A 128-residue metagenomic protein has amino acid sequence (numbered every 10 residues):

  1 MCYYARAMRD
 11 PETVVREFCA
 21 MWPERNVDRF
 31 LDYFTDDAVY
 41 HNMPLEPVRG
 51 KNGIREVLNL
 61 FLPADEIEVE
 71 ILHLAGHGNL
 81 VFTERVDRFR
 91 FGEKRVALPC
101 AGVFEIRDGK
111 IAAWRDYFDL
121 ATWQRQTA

Functional and structural regions predicted by a protein language model:
M1-Y33, R125-A128: Short, low-complexity N-terminal intrinsically disordered segments enriched in polar/charged residues
F18, F30-L31, A38, G50 (+4 more regions): Hydrophobic pocket/interface hotspot
V27-G78: A solvent-exposed, acidic/Ser-Thr-rich amphipathic alpha-helical stretch
P44-L45, V81, K94-R95: Short, solvent-exposed loop/turn segments at secondary-structure boundaries
L58, V69-A75, V86-R88, P99-E105: Hydrophobic/aromatic beta-strand elements that line small-molecule binding cavities or substrate pockets in beta-rich
P63, F89-A97: Short, cysteine-centered beta-strand-loop-beta hairpins and adjacent loop/turn segments enriched in charged/polar
R90-G92, G109, D119-A121: Short coil/turn motifs at secondary-structure junctions
R115-A128: Low-complexity, intrinsically disordered terminal/linker segments enriched in charged and Gly/Pro repeats
